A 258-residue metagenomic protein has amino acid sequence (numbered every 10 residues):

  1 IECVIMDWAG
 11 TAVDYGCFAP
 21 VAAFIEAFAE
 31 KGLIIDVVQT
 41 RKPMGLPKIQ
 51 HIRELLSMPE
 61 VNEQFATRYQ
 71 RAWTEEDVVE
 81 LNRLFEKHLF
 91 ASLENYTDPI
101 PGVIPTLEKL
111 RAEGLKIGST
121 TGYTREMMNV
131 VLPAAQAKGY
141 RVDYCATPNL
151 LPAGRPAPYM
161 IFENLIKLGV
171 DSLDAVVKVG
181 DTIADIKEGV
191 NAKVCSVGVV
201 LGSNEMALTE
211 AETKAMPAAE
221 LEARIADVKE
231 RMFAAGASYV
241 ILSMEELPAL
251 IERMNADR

Functional and structural regions predicted by a protein language model:
I1-C3, I104-E108, A112, T124-R258: Asp-based, Mg2+/Mn2+-dependent phosphohydrolase catalytic module
I1-I104, E108-E113, N129: N-terminal helical cap/lid subdomain that shapes the substrate entry/recognition surface in HAD-like hydrolases
